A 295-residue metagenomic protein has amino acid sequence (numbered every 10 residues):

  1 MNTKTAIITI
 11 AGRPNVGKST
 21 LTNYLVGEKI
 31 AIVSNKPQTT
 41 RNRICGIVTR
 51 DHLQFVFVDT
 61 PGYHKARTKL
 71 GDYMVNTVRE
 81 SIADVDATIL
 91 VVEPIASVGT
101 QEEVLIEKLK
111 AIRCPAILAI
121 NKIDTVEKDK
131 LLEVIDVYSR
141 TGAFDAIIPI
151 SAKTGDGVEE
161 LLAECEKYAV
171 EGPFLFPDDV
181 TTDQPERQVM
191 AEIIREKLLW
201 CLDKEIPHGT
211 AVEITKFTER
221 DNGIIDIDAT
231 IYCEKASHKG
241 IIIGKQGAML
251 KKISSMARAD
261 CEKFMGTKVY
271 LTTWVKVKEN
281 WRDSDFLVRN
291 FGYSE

Functional and structural regions predicted by a protein language model:
M1-N76, E80-I82: Conserved G1/Walker A P-loop phosphate-binding module
G17, G157, M249: Conserved glycine(s) of the Walker
E28, I47-D51, A66, S81 (+8 more regions): Conserved, well-folded catalytic cores of nucleic-acid-processing and energy-transducing macromolecular machines
T40, H64-K65, S97-V98, V126-E127 (+1 more regions): Catalytic P-loop NTPase motifs of RecA-like helicase/translocase cores
T49, N76-I147, T218-D221: Conserved C-terminal guanine-recognition region of P-loop GTPase G domains, centered on the G4
D59, N121, S151: Active-site glycine-centered loops adjacent to acidic/histidine catalytic or metal-binding residues that shape
P115, D124-T182, E186: Canonical P-loop GTPase G-domain recognition
E186-E295: P-loop NTP-binding site
